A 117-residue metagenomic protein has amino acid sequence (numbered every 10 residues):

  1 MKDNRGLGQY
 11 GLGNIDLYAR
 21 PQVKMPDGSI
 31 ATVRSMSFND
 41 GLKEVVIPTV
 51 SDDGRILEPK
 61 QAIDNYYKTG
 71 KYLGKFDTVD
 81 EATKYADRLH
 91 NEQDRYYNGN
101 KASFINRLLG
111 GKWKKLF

Functional and structural regions predicted by a protein language model:
M1-E58: Short N-terminal "domain-start" leader segments that mark the transition from disordered tails or signal peptides into
M1-L7, L12, F104-F117: Extended acidic low-complexity intrinsically disordered regions
L7, V33, L42, K71 (+2 more regions): N-terminal functional modules and adjacent low-complexity/disordered segments of proteins
G11, A19, Y67-K68, N91 (+1 more regions): Compositionally biased, intrinsically disordered low-complexity regions enriched in proline and serine
G41-G74, Y85-N91: Short aromatic-glycine-(Arg/Gly/Cys) micro-motifs in beta-strand/loop hairpins
K75-V79: Conserved aromatic
D87-I105: Short arginine-rich
